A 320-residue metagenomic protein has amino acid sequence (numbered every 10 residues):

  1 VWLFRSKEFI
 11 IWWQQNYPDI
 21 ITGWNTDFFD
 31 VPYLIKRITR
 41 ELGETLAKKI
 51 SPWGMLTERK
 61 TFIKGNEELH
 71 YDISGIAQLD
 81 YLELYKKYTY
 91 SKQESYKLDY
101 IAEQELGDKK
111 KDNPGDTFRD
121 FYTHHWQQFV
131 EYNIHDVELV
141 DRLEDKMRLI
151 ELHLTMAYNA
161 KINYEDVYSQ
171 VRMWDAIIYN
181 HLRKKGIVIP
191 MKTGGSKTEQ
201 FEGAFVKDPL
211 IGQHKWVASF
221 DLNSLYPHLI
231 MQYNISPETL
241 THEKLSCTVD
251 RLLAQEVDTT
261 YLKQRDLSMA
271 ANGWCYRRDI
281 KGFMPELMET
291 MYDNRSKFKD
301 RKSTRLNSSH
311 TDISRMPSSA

Functional and structural regions predicted by a protein language model:
V1-K92, Y132: Conserved DEDDh/DEDDy metal-dependent 3′-5′ exonuclease domain
W2-L3, L306-S309, M316-P317: Short, small-residue-biased leader/transition segments that mark boundaries at the very start of proteins
N16-D30, L34, Q78-V171: Acidic, Mg2+-coordinating catalytic module of metal-dependent nucleases/exonucleases that use a two-metal-ion mechanism
D19-T22, D27-F28, G75-I76, D141 (+4 more regions): Beta-sheet entry/capping signal
T26, Y81, F220-L222, S308: Residues immediately flanking
K36, K86, Y90, Y96-Q104 (+4 more regions): Feature marking long nucleic-acid-engaging regions of large polymerase/nuclease enzymes
D116-P237, E243, K302-R305: Common nucleic-acid-contacting/processivity interface regions adjacent to the catalytic cores of nucleic-acid enzymes
W216, L222-R305: Helical catalytic core of nucleic-acid polymerases
